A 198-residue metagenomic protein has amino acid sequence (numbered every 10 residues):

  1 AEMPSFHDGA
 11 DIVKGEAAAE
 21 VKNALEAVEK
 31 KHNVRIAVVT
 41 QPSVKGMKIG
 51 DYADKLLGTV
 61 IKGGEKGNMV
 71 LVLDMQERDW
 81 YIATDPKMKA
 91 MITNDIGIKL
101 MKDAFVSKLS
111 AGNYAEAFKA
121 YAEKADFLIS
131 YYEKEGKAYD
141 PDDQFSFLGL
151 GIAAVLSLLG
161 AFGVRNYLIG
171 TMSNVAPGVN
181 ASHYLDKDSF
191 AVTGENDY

Functional and structural regions predicted by a protein language model:
A1-A153, I169-K187: Folded, non-transmembrane soluble domains that reside on the lumenal/extracytoplasmic side of membranes
S157-N166: Alpha-helical transmembrane segments
S189-Y198: Acidic, Ser/Thr-rich low-complexity segments on the non-lumenal side of membrane proteins
